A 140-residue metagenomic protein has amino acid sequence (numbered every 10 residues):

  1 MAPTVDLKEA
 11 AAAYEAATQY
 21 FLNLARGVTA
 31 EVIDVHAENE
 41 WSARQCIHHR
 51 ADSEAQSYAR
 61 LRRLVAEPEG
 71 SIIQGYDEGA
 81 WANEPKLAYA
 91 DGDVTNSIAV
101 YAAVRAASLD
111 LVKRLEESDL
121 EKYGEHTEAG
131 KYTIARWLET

Functional and structural regions predicted by a protein language model:
M1-A12, D34, Q56-A103, E121-K122 (+1 more regions): Short, helix-capping/interhelical loops that line the mouth of catalytic, cofactor-, or ligand-binding pockets
Y14-F21, A43-L61, L87-A90, V94 (+2 more regions): Alpha-helical transition-metal enzyme core signature, strongest for iron centers
Q19-R44, S71-I72, L109-T133: Helix-loop segments that flank and shape redox-cofactor active sites
